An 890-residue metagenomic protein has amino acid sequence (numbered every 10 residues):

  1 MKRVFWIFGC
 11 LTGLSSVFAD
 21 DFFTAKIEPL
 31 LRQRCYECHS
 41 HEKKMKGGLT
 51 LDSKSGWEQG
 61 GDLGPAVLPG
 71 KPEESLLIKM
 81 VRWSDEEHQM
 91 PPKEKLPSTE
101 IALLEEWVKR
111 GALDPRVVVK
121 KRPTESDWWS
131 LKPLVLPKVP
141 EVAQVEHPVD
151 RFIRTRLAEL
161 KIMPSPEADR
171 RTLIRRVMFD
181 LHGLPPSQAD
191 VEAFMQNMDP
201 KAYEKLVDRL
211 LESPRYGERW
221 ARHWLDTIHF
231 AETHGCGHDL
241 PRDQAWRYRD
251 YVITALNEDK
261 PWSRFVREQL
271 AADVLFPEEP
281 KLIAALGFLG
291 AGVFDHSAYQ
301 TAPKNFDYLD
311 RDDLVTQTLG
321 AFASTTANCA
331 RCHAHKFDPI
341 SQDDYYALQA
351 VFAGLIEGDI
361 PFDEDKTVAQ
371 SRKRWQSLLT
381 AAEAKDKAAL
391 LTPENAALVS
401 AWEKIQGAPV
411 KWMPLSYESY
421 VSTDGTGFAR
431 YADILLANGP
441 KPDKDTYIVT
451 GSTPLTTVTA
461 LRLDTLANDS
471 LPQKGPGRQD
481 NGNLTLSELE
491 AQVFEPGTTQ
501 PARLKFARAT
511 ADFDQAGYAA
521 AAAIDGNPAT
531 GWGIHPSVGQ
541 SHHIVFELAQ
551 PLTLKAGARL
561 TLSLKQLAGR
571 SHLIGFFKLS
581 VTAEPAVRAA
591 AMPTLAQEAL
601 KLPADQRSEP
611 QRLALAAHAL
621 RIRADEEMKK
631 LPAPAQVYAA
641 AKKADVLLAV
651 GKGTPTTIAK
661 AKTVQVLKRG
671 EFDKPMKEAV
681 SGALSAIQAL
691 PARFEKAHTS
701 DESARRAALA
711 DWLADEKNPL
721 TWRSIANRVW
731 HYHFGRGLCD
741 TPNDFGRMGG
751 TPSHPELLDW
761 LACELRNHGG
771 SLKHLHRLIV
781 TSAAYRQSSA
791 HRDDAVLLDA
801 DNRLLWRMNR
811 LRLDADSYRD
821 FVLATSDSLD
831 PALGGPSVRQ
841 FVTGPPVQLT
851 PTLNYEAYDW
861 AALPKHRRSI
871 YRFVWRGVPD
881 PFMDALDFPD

Functional and structural regions predicted by a protein language model:
W6-S16: Bacterial N-terminal signal peptides
F18-V108, L113-D150, R154-T155, R171 (+10 more regions): Solvent-exposed helix-loop boundary motif
D52-G56, G111-L113, V117-K138, D243-A245 (+11 more regions): Primarily the internal scaffold of c-type cytochrome electron-transfer domains, especially repeated/multiheme c-type
A143-R176, D180-R215, F230-P277, A382-A397 (+4 more regions): Primarily short, surface-exposed interaction patches in extracytoplasmic proteins
A202-Q342, L348-Q349, A353, D464-L466 (+5 more regions): Extended surface/linker regions that mediate inter-domain or inter-protein docking in multi-component redox
P303, D307-A330, H535-G575, A586 (+2 more regions): A conserved hydrophobic secondary-structure block that centers on an alpha-helix together with its immediately flanking
L398-Y447, D469, Q492-A556, I658-K696: Disordered, acidic Ser/Thr/Pro-rich linker "stalks" and the adjacent N-terminal cap of the next globular domain
T457-N481, T485-A491, A558-A568, L579: A short beta-strand element within beta-rich, extracytoplasmic domains of secreted/secretory-pathway proteins
